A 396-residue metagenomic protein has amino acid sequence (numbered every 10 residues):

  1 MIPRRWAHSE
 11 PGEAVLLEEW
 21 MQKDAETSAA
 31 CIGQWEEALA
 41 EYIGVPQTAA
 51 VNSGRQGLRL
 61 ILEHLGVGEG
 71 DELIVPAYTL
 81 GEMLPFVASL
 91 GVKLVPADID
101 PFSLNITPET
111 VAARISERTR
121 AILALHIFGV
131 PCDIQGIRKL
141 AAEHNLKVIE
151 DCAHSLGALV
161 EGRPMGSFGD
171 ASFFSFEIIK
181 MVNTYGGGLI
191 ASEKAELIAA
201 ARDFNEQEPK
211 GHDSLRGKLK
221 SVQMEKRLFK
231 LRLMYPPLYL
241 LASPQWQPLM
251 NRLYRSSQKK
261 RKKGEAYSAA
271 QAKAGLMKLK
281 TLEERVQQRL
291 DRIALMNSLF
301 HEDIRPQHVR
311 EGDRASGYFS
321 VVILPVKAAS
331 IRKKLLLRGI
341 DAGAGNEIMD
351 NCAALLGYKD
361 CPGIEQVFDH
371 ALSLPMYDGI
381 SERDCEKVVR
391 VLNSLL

Functional and structural regions predicted by a protein language model:
M1-H64, G68, I115, E284 (+2 more regions): Conserved PLP-binding active-site segment in aminotransferase class I/II-type PLP enzymes
G33-A38, Y42-T48, E109, A121-L125 (+2 more regions): PLP-dependent aminotransferase class I/II
A49, I74, V95, V148-I149 (+3 more regions): Structural detector of well-ordered beta-strand residues that form the stable sheet scaffold of enzyme domains
V51, A97, L374: Hydrophobic residues at beta-strand termini and immediately following loops that shape nucleotide-binding pockets
G54, T79, Y377: Conserved glycine-rich SAM-binding loop
E63-S155, L159: PLP-dependent aminotransferase-like
E150-T184: Conserved active-site segment immediately N-terminal to the catalytic lysine that forms the internal aldimine
F174-S175, L189-K194: Short beta-strand-to-turn element immediately C-terminal to the catalytic PLP-Schiff-base lysine in fold type I
